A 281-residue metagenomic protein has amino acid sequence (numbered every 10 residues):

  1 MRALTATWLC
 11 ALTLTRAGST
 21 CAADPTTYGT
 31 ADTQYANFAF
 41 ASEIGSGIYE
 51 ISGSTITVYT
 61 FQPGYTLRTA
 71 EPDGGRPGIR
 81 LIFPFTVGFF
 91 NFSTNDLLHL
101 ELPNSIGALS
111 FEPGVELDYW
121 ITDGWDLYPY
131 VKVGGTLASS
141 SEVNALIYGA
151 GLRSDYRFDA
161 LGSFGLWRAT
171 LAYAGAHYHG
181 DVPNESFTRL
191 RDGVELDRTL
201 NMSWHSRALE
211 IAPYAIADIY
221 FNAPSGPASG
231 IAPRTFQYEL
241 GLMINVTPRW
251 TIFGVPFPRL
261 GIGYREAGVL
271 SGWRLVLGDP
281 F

Functional and structural regions predicted by a protein language model:
S19-L97: Short glycine/proline- and aromatic-enriched beta-strand/turn motifs that initiate or cap beta-hairpins
S42, L81-F85, L127-V131, G165-L171 (+2 more regions): Membrane-embedded beta-strand positions of outer-membrane beta-barrel proteins
S46-E50, L67, F85-S93, Y119 (+5 more regions): Transmembrane beta-strands of outer-membrane beta-barrel pores
T55-P63, P77-I79, S105-F111, N144-A150 (+3 more regions): Residues that define the transmembrane beta-barrel architecture of outer-membrane proteins
F61-T69, F111-Y119, V133, A150-F158 (+5 more regions): Residues on the lipid-exposed face of transmembrane beta-strands in outer-membrane beta-barrel proteins
R68-R80, Y119-D126, D159-L166, L200-E210 (+1 more regions): Short loop/turn motifs that connect adjacent beta-strands in outer-membrane beta-barrel proteins
F89-P103, T199-F281: Outer membrane beta-barrel transmembrane domains
V143-A223: Detector for outer-membrane/organellar transmembrane beta-barrel domains, recognizing the amphipathic beta-strand
